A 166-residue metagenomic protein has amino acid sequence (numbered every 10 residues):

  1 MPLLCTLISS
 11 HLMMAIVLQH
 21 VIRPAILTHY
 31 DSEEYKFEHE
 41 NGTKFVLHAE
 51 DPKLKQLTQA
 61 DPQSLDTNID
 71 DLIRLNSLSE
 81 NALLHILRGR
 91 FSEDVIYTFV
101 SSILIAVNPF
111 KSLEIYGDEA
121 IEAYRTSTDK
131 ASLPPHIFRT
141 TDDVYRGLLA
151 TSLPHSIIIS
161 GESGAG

Functional and structural regions predicted by a protein language model:
M1-S160, A165: N-terminal entry segment of cytoskeletal motor ATPase domains
